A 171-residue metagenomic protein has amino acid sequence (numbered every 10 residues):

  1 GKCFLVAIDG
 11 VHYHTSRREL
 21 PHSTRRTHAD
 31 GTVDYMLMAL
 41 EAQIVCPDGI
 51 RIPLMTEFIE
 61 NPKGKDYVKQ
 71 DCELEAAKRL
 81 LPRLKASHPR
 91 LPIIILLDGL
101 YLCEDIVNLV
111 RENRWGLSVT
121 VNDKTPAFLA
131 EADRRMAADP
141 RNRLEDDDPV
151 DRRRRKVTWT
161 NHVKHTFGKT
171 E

Functional and structural regions predicted by a protein language model:
G1-M55: Active-site-proximal, Lys/Arg-enriched surface segment that forms a nucleic-acid-binding/basic interface patch
R17-R18, C103-L109, A127-A132: A short acidic (Asp/Glu
M55-E75: Glycine-rich phosphate-binding "P-loop"
C72-I94: Short, basic/hydrophobic alpha-helical segments
P92-L97, S118-V119: Short catalytic-loop micro-motif centered on adjacent basic/acidic residues
L96-E104, D123-T125: Acidic, metal-coordinating catalytic cores used for nucleic-acid/nucleotide bond scission and strand-transfer chemistry
V107-G116, R134-A138: Short, surface-exposed basic-aromatic patches at helix termini and helix-loop junctions that form
N122-D123, A127-E171: An anionic, glycine-rich sequence signature occurring as long contiguous blocks
